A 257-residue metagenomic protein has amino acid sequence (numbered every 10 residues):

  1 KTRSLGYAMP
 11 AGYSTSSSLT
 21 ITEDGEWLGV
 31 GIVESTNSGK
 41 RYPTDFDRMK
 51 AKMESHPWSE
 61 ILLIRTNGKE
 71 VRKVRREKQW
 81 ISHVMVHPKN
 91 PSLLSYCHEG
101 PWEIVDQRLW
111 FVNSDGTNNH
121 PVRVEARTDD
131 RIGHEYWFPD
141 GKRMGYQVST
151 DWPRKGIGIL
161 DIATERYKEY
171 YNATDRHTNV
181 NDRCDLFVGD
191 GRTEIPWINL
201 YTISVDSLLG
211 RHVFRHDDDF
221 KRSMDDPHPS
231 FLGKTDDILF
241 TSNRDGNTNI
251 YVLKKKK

Functional and structural regions predicted by a protein language model:
K1-S59, K73-R76: Asp-box/WD-like beta-propeller blade repeats and closely related beta-sheet repeat scaffolds
M9-S18, I81-H83, R127-I132, D218-D226: Short glycine-/Asp-/Thr-/Trp-enriched loop segments that recur within the blades of beta-propeller repeat domains
S18-L28, V84-S95, H134-M144, T178-F187 (+1 more regions): Blade-terminus and WD-like Trp-Asp/Gly-His loop motifs, strongest in beta-propeller folds
G29-T36, K52-S55, R75, L94-W102 (+5 more regions): Beta-strand C-termini and the immediately following turn/loop, strongest in propeller blades
R65-K69, N113-T117, D161-E165, S204-L208 (+1 more regions): Short loop/turn segments that connect beta-strands within beta-propeller blades
K73-G156: Beta-propeller domains
R123, T128-D130, K168-N179, L208-F231: Conserved blade-ending motifs and adjacent loop-strand segments that build the rim/top face of beta-propeller domains
D225-K257: Blade-level signature of beta-propeller repeat domains, shared across WD40, Kelch, NHL, RCC1 and BNR/Asp-box propellers
